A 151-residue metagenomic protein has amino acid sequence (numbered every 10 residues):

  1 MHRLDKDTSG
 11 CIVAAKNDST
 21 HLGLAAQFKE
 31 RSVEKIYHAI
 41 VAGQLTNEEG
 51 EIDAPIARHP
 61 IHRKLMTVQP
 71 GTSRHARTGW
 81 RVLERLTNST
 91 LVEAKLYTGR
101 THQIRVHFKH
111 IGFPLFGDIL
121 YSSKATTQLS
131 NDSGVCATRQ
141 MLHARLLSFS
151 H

Functional and structural regions predicted by a protein language model:
M1-H151: RNA pseudouridine synthases
